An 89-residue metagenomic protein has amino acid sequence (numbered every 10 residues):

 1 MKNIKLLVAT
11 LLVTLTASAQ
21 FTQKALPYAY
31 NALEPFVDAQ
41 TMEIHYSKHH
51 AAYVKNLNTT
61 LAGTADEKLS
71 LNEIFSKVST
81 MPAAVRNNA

Functional and structural regions predicted by a protein language model:
M1-F21: Bacterial Sec-dependent N-terminal signal peptides
A19-A89: Feature for soluble, non-membrane regions of globular proteins
